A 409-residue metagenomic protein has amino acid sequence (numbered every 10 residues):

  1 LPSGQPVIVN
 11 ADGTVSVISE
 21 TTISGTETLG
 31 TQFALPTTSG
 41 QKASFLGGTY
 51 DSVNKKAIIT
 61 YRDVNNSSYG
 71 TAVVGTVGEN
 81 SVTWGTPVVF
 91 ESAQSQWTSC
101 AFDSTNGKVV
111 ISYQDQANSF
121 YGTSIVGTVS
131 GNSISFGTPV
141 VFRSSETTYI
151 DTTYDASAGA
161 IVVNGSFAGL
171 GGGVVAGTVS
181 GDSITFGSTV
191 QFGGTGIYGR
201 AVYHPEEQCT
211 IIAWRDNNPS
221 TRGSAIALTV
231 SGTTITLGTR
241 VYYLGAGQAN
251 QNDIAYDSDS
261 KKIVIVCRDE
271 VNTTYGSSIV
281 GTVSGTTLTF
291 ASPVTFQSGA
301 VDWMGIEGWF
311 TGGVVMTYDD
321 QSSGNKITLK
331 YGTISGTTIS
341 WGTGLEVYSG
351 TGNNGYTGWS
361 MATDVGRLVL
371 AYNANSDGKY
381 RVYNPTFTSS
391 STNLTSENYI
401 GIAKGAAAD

Functional and structural regions predicted by a protein language model:
L1-K56, Y61-N65, T71-G78, Q96-K108 (+18 more regions): Extracellular receptor-binding modules and their adjoining Ser/Thr/Gly/Asp/Asn-rich linkers
G30-T38, W84-F90, G137-F142, T185-Q191 (+3 more regions): A short beta-strand motif characteristic of beta-propeller blades
V82, T338-I339: Edge/loop elements at the starts and ends of beta-strands within beta-rich repeat scaffolds
